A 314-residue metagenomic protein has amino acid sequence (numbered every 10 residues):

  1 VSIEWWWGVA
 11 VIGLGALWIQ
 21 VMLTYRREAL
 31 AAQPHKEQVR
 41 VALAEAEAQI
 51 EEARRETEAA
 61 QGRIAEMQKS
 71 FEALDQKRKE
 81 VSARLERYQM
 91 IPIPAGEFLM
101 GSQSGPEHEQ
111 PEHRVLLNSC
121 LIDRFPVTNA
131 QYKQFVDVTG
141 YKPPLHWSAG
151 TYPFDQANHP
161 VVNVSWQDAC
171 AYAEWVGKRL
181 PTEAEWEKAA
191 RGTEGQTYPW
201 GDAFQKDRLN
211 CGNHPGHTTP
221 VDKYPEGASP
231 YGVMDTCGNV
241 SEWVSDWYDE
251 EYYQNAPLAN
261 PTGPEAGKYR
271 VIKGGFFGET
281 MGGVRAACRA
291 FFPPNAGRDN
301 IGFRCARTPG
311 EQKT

Functional and structural regions predicted by a protein language model:
V1-V9: Feature marks short, highly hydrophobic, charge-poor N-terminal signal-anchor/signal peptide-like helices that anchor
G13-G15: Hydrophobic membrane-insertion alpha-helices, especially the h-region of bacterial N-terminal signal peptides
L17-P34: Transmembrane signal-anchor/signal-peptide helices with a preference for the extracytoplasmic
A32, V39, A46, I50-A53 (+4 more regions): Long, heptad-repeat coiled-coil alpha-helices used as oligomerization/scaffolding rods
S82-H146, V162-Q167, C237-G238, P309: A short glycine-rich, aromatic-capped structural motif
I91, R114, T197, E242 (+1 more regions): Residues embedded in well-ordered beta-strands
I93, L99, Q103-S104, K142 (+2 more regions): Functional-site microenvironments in short loops/helix caps that host divalent-cation chemistry
D299-K313: Short, structured beta-strand segments at or near domain termini in extracellular proteins/domains
